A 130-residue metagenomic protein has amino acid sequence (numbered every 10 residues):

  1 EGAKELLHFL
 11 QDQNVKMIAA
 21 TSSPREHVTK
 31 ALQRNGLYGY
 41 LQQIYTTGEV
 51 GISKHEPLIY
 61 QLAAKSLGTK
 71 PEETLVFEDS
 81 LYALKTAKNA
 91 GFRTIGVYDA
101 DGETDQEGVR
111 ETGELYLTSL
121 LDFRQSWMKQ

Functional and structural regions predicted by a protein language model:
E1-H8, Q13: Metal-dependent phosphoesterase signature
H8-Q11, R25, T29-Q130: Asp-based, Mg2+/Mn2+-dependent phosphohydrolase catalytic module
T21-S23: Conserved phosphate-coupling serine/threonine residues in phosphotransfer and NTP-handling enzymes
